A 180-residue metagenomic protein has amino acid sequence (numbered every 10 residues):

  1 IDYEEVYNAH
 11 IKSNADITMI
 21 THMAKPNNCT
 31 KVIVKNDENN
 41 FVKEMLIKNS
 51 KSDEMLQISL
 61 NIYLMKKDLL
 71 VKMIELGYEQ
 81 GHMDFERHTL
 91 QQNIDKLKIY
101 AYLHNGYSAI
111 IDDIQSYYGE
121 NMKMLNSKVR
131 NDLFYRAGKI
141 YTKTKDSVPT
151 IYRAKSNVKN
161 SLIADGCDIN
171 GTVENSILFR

Functional and structural regions predicted by a protein language model:
D2-M73, G77: Conserved core of the sugar-phosphate nucleotidyltransferase
D68, L76-R180: Left-handed beta-helix
